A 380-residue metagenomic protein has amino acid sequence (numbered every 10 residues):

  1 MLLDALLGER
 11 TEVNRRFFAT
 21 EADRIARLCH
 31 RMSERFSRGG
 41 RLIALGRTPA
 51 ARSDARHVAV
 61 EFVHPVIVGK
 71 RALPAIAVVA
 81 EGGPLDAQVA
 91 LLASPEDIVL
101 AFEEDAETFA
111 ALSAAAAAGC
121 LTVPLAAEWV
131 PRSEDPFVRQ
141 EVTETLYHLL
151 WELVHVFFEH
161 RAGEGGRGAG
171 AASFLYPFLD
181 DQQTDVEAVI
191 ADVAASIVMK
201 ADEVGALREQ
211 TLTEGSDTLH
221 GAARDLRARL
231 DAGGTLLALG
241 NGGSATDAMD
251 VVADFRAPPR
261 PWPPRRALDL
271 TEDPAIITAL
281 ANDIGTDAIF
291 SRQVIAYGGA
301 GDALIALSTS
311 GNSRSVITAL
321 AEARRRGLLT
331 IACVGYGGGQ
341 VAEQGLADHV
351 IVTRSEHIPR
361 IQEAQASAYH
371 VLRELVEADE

Functional and structural regions predicted by a protein language model:
M1-A19, A172-L212: Generic N-terminal amphipathic, Lys/Arg-enriched alpha-helix
T20-R38, L212-A232: A short, well-structured juxtamembrane/interface segment
R38, E141-K200, A368-E380: YjeF_N-associated NAD(P)HX repair module
G39-A50, T235-L239: Short glycine-rich phosphate-binding loop at a beta-alpha junction
R47-R161, S244-E380: Glycine-rich phosphate-binding loops that contact phosphosugars or nucleotide phosphates
A222, G243-S244: N-terminal, charged amphipathic alpha-helical interaction modules
L226, G233, A238, A245-D247: N-terminal amphipathic, basic helical "cap/leader" segment at the start of enzyme domains
